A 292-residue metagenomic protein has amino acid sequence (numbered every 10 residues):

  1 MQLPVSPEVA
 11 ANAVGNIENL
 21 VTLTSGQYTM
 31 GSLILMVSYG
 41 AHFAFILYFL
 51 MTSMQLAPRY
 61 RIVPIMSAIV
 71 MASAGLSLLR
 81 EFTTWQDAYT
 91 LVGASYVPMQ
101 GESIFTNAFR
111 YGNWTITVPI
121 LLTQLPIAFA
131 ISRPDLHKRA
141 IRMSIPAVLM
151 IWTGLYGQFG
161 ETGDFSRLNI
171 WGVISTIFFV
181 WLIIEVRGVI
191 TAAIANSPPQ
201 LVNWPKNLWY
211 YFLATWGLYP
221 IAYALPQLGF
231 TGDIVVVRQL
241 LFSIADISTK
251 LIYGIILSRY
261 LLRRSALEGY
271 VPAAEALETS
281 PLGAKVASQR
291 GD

Functional and structural regions predicted by a protein language model:
P4-H42: Hydrophobic transmembrane alpha-helical segments in integral membrane proteins
S25-T29, V97-T115, Q239-I244: Short aromatic-rich membrane-water interface segments that cap or initiate transmembrane helices in multi-pass membrane
T29-Q55, A68, A72, F82: First transmembrane helix
A41, V63-D87, L213-Q227: Hydrophobic alpha-helical transmembrane segments of multi-pass membrane proteins
A44-Y48, Q124, T153-G157, I177-P199 (+1 more regions): Alpha-helical transmembrane segments in multipass membrane proteins, preferentially the mid-helix core
I46-L50, E81, W85, M99-E102 (+2 more regions): Internal transmembrane alpha-helix with an interfacial aromatic "cap," most often the third helix
H137-R142, R167-G172, V189-A214, V235: Membrane-helix boundary/juxtamembrane motif in polytopic membrane proteins
I184-G188, N207-D292: C-terminal transmembrane-bundle signature of multipass membrane proteins, characterized by strong activation on
